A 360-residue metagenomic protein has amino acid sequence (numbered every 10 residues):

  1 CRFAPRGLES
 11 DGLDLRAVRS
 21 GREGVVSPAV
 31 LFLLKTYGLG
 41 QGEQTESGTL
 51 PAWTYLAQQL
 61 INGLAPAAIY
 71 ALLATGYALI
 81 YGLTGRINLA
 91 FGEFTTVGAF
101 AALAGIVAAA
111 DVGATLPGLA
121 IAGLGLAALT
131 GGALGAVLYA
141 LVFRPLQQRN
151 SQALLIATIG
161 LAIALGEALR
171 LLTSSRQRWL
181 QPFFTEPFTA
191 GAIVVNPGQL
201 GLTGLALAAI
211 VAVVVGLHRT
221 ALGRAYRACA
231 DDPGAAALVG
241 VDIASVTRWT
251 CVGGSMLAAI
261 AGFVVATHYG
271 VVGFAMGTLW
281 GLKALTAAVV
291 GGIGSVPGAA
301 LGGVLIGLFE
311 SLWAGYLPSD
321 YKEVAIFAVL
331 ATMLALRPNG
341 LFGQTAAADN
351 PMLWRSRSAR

Functional and structural regions predicted by a protein language model:
D14-V18, R22-L73, A101, V112-A122 (+5 more regions): Membrane-interfacial amphipathic/re-entrant helices at transmembrane-helix boundaries
V18, V26-Q44, Y55, L172 (+3 more regions): Cytosolic-side transmembrane-helix boundaries in multi-pass membrane proteins
L33, I156-I159, I163-G191, G315-K322 (+1 more regions): Extracellular/periplasmic helix-loop junction at the C-terminal end of a transmembrane helix in multi-pass membrane
P51-I69, G216-A221, T250-V290, E310-V324: Inter-helical junctions in multi-pass inner-membrane proteins, predominant in energy-converting antiporter-like
P66, V194-G273, V296-L301, R360: Helix-loop-helix "hairpin" substructures at the membrane interface of multi-pass membrane proteins
Y77, G113-L161, A168, L301-I306 (+2 more regions): Alpha-helical transmembrane segments within multi-pass membrane transporters and channels
G82-A90, T130-Q177, G216-G223, A228 (+1 more regions): Short loop segments and helix-boundary regions at transmembrane helix junctions of multi-pass inner-membrane proteins
L83-V137: Membrane-embedded helix boundary and interhelical linker motif in transport proteins
